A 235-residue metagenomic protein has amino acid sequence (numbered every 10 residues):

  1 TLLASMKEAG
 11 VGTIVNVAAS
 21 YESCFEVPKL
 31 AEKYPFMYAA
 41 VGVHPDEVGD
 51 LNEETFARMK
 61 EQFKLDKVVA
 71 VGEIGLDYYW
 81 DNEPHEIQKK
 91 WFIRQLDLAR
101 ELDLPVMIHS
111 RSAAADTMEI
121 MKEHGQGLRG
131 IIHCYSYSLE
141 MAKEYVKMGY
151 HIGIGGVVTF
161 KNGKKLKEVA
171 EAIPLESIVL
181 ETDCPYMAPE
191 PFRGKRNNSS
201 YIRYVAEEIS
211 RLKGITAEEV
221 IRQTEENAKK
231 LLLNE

Functional and structural regions predicted by a protein language model:
T1-E235: Mid-domain alpha/beta scaffold segments of enzyme catalytic cores
